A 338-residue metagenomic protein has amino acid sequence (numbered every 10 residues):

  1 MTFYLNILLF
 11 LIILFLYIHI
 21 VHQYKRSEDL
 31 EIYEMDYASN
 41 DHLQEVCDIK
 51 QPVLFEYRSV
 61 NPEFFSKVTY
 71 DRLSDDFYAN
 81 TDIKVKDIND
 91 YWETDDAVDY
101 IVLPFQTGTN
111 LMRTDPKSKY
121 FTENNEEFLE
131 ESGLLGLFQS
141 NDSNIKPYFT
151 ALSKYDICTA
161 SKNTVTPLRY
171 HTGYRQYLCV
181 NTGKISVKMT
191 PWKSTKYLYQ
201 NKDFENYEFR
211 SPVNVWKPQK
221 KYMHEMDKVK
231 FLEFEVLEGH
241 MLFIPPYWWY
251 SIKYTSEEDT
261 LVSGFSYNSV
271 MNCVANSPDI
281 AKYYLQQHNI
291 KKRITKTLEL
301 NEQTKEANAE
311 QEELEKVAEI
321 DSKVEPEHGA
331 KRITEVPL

Functional and structural regions predicted by a protein language model:
M1-M241, S251-L338: N-terminal accessory scaffold of Fe(II)-dependent oxygenases
